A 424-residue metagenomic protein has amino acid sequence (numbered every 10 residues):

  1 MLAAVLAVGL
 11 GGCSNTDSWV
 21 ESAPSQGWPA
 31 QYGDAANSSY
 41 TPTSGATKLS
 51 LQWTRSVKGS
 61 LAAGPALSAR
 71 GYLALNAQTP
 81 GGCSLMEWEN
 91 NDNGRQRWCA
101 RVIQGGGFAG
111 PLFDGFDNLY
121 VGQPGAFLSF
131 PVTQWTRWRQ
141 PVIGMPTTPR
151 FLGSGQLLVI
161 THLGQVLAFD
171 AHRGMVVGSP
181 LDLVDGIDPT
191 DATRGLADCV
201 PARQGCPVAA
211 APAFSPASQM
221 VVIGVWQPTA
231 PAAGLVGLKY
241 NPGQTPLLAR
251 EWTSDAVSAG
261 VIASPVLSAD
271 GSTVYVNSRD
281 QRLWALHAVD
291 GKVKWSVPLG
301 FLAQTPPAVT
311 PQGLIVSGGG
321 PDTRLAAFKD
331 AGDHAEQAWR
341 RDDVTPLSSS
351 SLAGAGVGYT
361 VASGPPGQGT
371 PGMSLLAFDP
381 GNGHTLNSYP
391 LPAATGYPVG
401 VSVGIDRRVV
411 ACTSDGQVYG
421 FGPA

Functional and structural regions predicted by a protein language model:
M1-A3: N-terminal export and membrane-targeting signals
G9-G12: C-terminal motif of bacterial Sec signal peptides marking the signal peptidase cleavage site
N15-P24, A30-A62, A66-A424: Extracytoplasmic/lumenal domain signature
